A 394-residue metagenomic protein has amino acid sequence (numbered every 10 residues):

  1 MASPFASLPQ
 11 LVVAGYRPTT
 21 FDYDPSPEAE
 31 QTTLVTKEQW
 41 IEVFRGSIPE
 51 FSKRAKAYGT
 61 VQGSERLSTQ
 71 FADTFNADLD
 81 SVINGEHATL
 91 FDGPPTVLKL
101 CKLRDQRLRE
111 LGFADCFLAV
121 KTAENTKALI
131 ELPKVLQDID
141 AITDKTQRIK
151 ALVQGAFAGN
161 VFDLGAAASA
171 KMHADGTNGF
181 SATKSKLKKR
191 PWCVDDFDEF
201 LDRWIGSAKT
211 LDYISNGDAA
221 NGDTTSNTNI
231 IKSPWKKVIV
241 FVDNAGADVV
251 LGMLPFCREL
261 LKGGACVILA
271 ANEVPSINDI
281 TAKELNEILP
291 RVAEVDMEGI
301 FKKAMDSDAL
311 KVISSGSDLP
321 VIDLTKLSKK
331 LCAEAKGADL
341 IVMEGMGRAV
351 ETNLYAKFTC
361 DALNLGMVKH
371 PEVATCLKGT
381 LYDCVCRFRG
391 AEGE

Functional and structural regions predicted by a protein language model:
A2-P4, A271-P275, I280-E394: C-terminal functional extensions of proteins
P4-F5, A265: Mixed-charge, low-complexity intrinsically disordered regions
S7-G217, N227-V238: Electropositive, gly/pro-rich neighborhoods at or near active sites that engage anionic ligands
E199-R203, G252-C257, K330, G337: Short, hydrophobic/aromatic alpha-helical segments in well-folded domains
K237, A265-I268, D361: Residues at the starts of beta-strands that form the adenosine-phosphate
K237-N244, A270: Short glycine-rich or small-residue beta-strand-to-loop segments that form or flank ligand, phosphate, metal/Fe-S
G246-L269: Histidine-anchored nucleotide/phosphate-binding helix
